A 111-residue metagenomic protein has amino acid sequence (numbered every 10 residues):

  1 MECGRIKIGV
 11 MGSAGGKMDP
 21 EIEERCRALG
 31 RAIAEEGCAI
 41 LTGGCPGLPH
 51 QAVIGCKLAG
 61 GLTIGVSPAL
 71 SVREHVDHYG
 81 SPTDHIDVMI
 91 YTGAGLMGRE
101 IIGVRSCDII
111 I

Functional and structural regions predicted by a protein language model:
E2-C3, G16, E24-R31, E35 (+1 more regions): Acidic/glycine-enriched connector segments
G4-I8: Nucleotide donor/acceptor-binding cores
S13: Glycine-rich His-Gly loop
G37-I40: Short active-site oxyanion
